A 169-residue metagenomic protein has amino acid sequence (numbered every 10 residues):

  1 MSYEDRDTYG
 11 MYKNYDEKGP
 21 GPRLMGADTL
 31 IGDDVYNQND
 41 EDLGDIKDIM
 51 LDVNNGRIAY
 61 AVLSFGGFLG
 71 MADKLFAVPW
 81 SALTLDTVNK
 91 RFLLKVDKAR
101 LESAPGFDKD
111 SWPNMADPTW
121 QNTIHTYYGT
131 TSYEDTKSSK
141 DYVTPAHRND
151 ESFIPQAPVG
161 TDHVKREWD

Functional and structural regions predicted by a protein language model:
M1-D169: Peripheral interaction segments used for macromolecular assembly
